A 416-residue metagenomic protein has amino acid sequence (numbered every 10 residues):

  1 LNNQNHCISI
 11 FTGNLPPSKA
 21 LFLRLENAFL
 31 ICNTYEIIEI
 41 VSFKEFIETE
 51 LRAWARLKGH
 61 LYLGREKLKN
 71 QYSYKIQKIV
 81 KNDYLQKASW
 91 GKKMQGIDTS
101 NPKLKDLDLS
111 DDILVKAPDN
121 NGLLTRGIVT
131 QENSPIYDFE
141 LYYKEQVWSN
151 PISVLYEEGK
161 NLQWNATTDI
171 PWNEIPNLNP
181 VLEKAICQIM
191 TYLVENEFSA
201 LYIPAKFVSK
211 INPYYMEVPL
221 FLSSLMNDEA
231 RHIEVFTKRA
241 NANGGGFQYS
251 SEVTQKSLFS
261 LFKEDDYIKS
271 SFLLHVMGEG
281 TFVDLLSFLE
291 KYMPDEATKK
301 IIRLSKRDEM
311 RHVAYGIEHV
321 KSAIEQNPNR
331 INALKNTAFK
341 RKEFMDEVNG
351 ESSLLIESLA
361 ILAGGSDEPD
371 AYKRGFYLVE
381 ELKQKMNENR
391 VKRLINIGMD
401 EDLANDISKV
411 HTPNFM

Functional and structural regions predicted by a protein language model:
L1-D119: Intrinsic disorder
R24, L85-L220, N241-G246, V253 (+2 more regions): Terminal targeting/low-complexity segments that flank the catalytic cores of oxidoreductases
R52, T237, S287, V391: Short glycine-/small-residue-rich flexible loop motifs, especially phosphate/cofactor-binding loops
A53-G59, N241, K291-P294, E325: Short, surface-exposed basic-aromatic patches at helix termini and helix-loop junctions that form
A55, L193-L201, L222-A240, F272-V283 (+2 more regions): Alpha-helical transition-metal enzyme core signature, strongest for iron centers
A205-S209, S287-E290, R303, I317 (+1 more regions): Amphipathic alpha-helical segments within well-ordered protein domains
K238-V313, K340-R341: Active-site-proximal alpha-helical scaffolds that flank and shape metal-associated catalytic sites
I301-S305, G316-R341: A beta-strand-loop signature enriched in Asp, Gly, Thr, and Trp that corresponds to the sialidase/neuraminidase Asp-box
